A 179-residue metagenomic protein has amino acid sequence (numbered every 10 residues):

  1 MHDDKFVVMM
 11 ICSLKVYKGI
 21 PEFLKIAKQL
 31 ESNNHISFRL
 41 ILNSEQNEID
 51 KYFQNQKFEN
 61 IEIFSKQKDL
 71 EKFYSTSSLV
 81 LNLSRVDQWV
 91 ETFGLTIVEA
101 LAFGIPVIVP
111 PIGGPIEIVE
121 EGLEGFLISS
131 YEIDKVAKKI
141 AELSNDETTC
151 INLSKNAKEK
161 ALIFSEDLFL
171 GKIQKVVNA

Functional and structural regions predicted by a protein language model:
F6, K15-Q29, D134: A conserved mid-protein helix/loop that constitutes part of the nucleotide-sugar donor-binding site
I11-Y17, S37-D50: Glycosyltransferase donor-sugar binding loop
I49-K68, L79: Nucleotide-activated donor-binding/catalytic signature segment of Leloir-type glycosyltransferases, i.e., the conserved
S75-S77, T96-P106, P110-P111, E121 (+1 more regions): Conserved donor-binding/catalytic loop of nucleotide-activated donor transferases
S75-V90, I105: Acidic donor-binding loop of glycosyltransferase active sites
T92-I97, P115: Short glycine/serine-rich donor-binding loops of glycosyltransferases
E120-G122, F126-I133, A141-E147, L162: Conserved acidic donor-binding segment of nucleotide-sugar-dependent glycosyltransferases
K135, E142, T149-I163, K172-K175: A short, well-ordered alpha-helix in the C-terminal region of glycosyltransferases
